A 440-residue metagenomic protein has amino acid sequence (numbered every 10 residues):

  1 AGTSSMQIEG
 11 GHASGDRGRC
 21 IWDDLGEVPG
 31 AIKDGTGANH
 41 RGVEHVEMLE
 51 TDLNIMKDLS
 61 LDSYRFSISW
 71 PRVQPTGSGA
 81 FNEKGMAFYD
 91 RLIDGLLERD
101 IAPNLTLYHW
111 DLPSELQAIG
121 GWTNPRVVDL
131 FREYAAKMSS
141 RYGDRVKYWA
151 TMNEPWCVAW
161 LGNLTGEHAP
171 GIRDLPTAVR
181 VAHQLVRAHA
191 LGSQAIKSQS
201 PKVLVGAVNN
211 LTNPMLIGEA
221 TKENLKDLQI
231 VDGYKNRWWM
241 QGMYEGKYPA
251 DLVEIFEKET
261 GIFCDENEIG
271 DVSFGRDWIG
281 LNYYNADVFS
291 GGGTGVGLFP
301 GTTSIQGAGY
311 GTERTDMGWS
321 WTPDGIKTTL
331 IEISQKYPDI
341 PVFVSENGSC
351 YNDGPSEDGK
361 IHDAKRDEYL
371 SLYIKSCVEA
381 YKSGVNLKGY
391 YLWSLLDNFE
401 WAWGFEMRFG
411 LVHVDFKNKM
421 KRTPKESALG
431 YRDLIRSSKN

Functional and structural regions predicted by a protein language model:
G2-K33, T76-S78, M86-N440: Active-site region of glycoside hydrolase catalytic domains
R19-N54: Aromatic- and Gly/Pro-rich amphipathic surface segment
A38-H45, S78-G85, V127: Short secondary-structure transition/capping motifs
E47, N54-K57, A87-D90, D94: N-terminal, well-ordered alpha-helical segments
M48-S69, F274-W278: Catalytic domains of carbohydrate-active enzymes, especially glycoside hydrolases
I68-F81: Glycine-rich, proline-tolerant flexible connector loops at the mouths of alpha/beta enzymes
